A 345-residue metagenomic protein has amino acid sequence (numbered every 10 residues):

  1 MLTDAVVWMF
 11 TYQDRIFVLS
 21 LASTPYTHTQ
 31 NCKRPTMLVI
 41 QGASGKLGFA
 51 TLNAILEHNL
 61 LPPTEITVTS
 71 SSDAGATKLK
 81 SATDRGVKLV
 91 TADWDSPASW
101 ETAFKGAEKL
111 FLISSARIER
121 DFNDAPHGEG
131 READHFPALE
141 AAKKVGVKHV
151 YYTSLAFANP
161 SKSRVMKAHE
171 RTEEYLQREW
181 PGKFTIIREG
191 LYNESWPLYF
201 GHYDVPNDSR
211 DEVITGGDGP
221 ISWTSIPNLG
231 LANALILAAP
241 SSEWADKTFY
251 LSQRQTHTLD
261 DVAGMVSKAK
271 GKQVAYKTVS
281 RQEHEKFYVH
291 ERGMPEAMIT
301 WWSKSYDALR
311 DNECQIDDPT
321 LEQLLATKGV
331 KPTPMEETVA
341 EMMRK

Functional and structural regions predicted by a protein language model:
A5, Q13-T36: Short, Lys/Arg-enriched N-terminal segments with co-localized hydrophobic residues within the first ~10-30 amino acids
T36-E65, T69-T77, D95-A98, K105 (+5 more regions): Oxidoreductase cofactor-interface core, primarily capturing Rossmann-like NAD(P)-dependent enzymes
T77-D84: N-terminal beta-loop-helix "entrance" segment that forms/cooperates in small-molecule cofactor or anionic ligand
D84-D95: Rossmann-fold cofactor-recognition segment
D134-P137, A141: Short, conserved SAM-binding segment of the class I
W244, Q282-K345: A hydrophobic C-terminal alpha-helical subdomain
